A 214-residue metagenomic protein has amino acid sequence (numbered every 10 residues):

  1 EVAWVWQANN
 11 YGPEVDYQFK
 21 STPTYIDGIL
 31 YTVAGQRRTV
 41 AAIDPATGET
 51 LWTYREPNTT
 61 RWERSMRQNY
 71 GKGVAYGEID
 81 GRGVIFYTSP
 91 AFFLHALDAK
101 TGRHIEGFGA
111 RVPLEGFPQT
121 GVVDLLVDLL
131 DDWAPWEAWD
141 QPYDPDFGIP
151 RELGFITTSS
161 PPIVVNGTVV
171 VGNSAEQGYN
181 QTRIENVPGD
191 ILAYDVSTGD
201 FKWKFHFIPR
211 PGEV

Functional and structural regions predicted by a protein language model:
E1-E14, E49-R64, R103-R151, D200-I208: Aromatic (tryptophan-biased) beta-strands that constitute blades/sheets of beta-rich domains
V5-W6, A41, A46, A175 (+3 more regions): N-terminal export/assembly segments and adjacent metallocofactor-ligating motifs of anaerobic energy-metabolism
D16-T39, S65-F93, G154-Q181, P188-D190: Repeat-blade elements of multi-bladed beta-propeller folds
R38, T59, F93, P113-G116 (+2 more regions): Surface-exposed, flexible loop/turn segments at secondary-structure boundaries
A41-G48, Y54-P57, Y76-G77: Structural core of flavin- and non-heme-iron oxidoreductases, emphasizing the beta-strand/alpha-helix scaffold
T47, A91, L97-G102, N186-F201: Beta-propeller blade signature
L97-A99, Q181-T182, V214: Short acidic, glycine/serine/threonine-rich loops at helix termini
V171-G172, L192-V214: Extended catalytic-interface subdomain
